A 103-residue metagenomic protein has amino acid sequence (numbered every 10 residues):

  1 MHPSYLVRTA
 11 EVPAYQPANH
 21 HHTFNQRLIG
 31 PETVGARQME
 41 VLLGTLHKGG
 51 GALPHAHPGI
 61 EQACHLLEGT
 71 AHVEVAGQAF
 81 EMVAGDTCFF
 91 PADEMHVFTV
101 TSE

Functional and structural regions predicted by a protein language model:
M1-Q38, L53: A short, N-terminal "cap"/entry segment at the start of jelly-roll beta-barrel domains of the cupin/DSBH fold
P31, A52-P58, T99-T101: Short histidine-centered beta-strand/loop micro-motifs that create catalytic or ligand/metal-coordination sites
V41-K48, A56-V73: Short, conserved beta-strand element in jelly-roll/cupin
L42-G44, D86, H96: Hydrophobic/aromatic beta-strand elements that line small-molecule binding cavities or substrate pockets in beta-rich
H47-G49, A76, T101: Solvent-exposed residues in well-ordered beta-strands and their adjoining turns, especially edge/terminal strands
K48, G59, Q78, E94-M95: A generic "binding-loop/recognition-motif" signal
A63, G77-D93: Short acidic-glycine-tyrosine-enriched beta hairpin
H72, V83-A84, A92-E103: Ligand-binding loop in jelly-roll beta-barrel domains
